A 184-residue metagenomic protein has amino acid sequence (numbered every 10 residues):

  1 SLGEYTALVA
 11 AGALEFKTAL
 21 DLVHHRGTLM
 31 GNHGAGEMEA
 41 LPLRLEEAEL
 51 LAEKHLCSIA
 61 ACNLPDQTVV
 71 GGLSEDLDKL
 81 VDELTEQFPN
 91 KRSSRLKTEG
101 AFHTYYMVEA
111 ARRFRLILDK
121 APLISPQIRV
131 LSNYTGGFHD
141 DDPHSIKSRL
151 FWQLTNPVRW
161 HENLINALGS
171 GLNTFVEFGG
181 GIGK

Functional and structural regions predicted by a protein language model:
S1-L2, A61: Short glycine- and acidic-residue-rich catalytic loops of nucleotidyl-transferase/cyclase enzymes
L2, L8-L14, S170: Alpha-helix C-terminal capping segments
G3, L41, V70, H103 (+3 more regions): Conserved small-residue
E4, K17, D21-H24, H161 (+1 more regions): A broad detector of short, well-ordered amphipathic alpha-helices that serve as recognition/interaction surfaces
E4-Y5, E46: A short acidic, glycine/proline-enriched capping/turn motif at secondary-structure boundaries, especially helix N-cap
A10-L154: Alpha/beta catalytic cores of group-transfer enzymes, especially the acyltransferase/condensing modules of polyketide
W152-K184: Flexible, low-complexity segments
